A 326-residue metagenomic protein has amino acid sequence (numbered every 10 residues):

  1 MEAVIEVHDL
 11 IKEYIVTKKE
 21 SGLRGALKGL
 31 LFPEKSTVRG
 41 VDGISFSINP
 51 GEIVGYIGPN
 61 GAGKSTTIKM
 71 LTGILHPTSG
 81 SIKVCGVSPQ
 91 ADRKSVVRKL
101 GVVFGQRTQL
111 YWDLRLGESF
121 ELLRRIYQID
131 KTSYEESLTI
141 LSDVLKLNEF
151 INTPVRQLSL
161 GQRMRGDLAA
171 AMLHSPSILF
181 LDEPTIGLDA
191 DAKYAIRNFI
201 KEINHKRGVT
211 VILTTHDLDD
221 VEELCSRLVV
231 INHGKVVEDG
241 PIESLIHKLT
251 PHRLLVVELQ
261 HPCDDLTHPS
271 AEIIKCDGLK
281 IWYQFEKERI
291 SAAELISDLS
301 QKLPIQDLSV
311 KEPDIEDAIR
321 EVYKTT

Functional and structural regions predicted by a protein language model:
G22-F32, E121, R125, T132-F150: Conserved ABC ATPase "signature" region
G80-S88, V96-V97: Conserved ABC transporter NBD signature motif
P154-L158: Conserved ABC ATPase signature
S175: Conserved catalytic motifs of ABC-family nucleotide-binding domains
L179-E183: Catalytic Walker B motif of ABC-type/P-loop ATPase nucleotide-binding domains
R197-E286: ABC transporter nucleotide-binding domain
